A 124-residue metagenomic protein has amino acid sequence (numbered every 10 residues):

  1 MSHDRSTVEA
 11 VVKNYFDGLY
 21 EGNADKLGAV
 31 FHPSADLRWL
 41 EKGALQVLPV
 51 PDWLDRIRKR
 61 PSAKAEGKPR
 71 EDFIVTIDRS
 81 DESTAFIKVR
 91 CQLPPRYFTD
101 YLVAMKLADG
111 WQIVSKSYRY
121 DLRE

Functional and structural regions predicted by a protein language model:
M1-P33, L48-D52, R123: Short, low-complexity N-terminal intrinsically disordered segments enriched in polar/charged residues
D4-T7, D36-Y97: Surface-exposed, charged secondary-structure patches
V8-V12, A85, I113: Hydrophobic aliphatic residue packing
F31, C91, S117-Y118: Short beta-strand segments enriched in hydrophobic/aromatic residues within well-folded beta-rich domains
P33, E82-S83, D109-G110: Beta-strand-connecting loop/turn residues
Y97-E124: Short beta-strand edge/turn micro-motifs at domain boundaries
